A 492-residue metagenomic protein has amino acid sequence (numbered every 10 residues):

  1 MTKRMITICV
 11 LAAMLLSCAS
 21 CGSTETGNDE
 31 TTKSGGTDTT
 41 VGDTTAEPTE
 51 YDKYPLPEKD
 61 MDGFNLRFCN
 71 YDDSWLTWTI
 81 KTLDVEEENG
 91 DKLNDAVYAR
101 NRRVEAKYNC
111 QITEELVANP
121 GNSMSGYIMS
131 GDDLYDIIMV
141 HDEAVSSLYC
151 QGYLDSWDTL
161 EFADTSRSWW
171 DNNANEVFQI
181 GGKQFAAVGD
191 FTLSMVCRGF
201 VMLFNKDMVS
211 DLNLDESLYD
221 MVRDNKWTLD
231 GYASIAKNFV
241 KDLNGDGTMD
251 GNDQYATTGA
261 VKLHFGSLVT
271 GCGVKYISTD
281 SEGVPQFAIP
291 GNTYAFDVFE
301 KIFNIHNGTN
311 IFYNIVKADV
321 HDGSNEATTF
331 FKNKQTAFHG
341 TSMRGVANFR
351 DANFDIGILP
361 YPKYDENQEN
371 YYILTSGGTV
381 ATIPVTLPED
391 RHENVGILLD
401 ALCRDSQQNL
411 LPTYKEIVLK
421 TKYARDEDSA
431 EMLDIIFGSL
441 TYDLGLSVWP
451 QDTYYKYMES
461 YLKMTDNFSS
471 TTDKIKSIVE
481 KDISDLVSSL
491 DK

Functional and structural regions predicted by a protein language model:
L16-S20: C-terminal motif of bacterial Sec signal peptides marking the signal peptidase cleavage site
D62-N94, C110-E114, I137, T257: Short, well-ordered beta-strand elements
K107-Q179, L212: Extracytoplasmic "Venus flytrap"/periplasmic binding protein-like
Y149-G152, N173-Y219, T258-E282, S376-P384: Periplasmic solute-binding protein
F162-W170, D224, D250, V274-D297 (+1 more regions): Short, solvent-exposed loop/beta-turn-alpha elements that line the ligand-binding surface or hinge of extracytoplasmic
L229, A233-A236, L268-H321: Glycine-centered hinge/linker elements that transmit conformational signals in sensory and ligand-binding systems
R350-L419: Extracytoplasmic/periplasmic substrate-recognition and gating elements
P412-K492: C-terminal capping/gating helix-and-loop segments adjacent to ligand/active sites or protein-protein/ligand interfaces
